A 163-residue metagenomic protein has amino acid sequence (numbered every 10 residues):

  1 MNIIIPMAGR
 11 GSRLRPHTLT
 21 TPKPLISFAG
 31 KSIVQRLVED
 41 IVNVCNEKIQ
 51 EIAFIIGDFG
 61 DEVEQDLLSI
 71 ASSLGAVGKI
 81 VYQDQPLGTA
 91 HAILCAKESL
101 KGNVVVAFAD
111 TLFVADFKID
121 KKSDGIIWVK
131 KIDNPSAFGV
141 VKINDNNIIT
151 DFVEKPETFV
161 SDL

Functional and structural regions predicted by a protein language model:
M1, A8-R10, D124-I126: Short secondary-structure boundary micro-motifs
N2-I5, R13, L19, I26-S27 (+2 more regions): Conserved N-terminal catalytic core of the sugar/cofactor nucleotidyltransferase
P6-A8, H17, F152-K155: Generic beta-structure capping elements
G9, D110, K131: Active-site glycine-centered loops adjacent to acidic/histidine catalytic or metal-binding residues that shape
G11-P16, S136: Short N-terminal binding/cap micro-motifs at the start of the first secondary-structure element
T18-T21, T89, T111, T150 (+1 more regions): Residue-identity detector for threonine
P22, I49, K101, K122 (+1 more regions): A structure-centric signal for secondary-structure junctions around beta-strands
F113-L163: Conserved core of the sugar-phosphate nucleotidyltransferase
